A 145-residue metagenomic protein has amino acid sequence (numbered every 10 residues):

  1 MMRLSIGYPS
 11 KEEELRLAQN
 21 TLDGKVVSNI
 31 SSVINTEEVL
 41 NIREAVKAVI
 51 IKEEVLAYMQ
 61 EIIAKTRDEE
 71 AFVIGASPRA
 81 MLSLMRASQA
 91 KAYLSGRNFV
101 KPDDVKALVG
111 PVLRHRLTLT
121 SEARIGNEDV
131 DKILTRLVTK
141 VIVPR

Functional and structural regions predicted by a protein language model:
M1-V49, E53-E61: Conserved AAA+ ATPase core "coupling" helix
T66-R145: C-terminal engagement/docking regions of AAA+ P-loop ATPases
